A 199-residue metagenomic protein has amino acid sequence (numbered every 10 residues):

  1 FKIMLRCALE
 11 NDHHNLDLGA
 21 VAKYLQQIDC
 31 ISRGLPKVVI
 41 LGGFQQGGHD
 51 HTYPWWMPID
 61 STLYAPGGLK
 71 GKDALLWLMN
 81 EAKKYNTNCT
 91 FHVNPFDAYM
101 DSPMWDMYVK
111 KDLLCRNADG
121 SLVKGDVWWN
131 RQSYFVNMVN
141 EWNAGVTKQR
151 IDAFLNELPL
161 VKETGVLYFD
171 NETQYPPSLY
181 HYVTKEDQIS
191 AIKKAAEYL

Functional and structural regions predicted by a protein language model:
K2-I151, N156, L160-G165, T173-S178: Aromatic-lined carbohydrate-binding/catalytic grooves of carbohydrate-active enzymes
W77, K83, N156-L158, V183-L199: Catalytic-core region of carbohydrate-active enzymes that cleave or remodel glycosidic bonds
